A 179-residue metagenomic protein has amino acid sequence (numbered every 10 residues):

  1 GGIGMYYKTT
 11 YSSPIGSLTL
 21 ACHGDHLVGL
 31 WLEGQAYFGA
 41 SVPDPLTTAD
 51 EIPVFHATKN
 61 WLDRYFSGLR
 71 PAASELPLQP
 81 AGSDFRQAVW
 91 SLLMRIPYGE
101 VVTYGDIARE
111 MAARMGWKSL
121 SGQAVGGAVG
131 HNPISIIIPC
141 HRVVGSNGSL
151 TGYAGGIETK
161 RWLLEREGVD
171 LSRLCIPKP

Functional and structural regions predicted by a protein language model:
G1-G4: Short, Lys/Arg-enriched N-terminal segments with co-localized hydrophobic residues within the first ~10-30 amino acids
Y6-I15, F38-L46, F55-L62, R109-G116: Short charge-dense sequence patches
Y7-S17, G68-P179: Nucleic acid-binding interface residues in structured DNA/RNA-binding domains, emphasizing the DNA-engaging scaffolds
C22-E75: Compact structured core domains
